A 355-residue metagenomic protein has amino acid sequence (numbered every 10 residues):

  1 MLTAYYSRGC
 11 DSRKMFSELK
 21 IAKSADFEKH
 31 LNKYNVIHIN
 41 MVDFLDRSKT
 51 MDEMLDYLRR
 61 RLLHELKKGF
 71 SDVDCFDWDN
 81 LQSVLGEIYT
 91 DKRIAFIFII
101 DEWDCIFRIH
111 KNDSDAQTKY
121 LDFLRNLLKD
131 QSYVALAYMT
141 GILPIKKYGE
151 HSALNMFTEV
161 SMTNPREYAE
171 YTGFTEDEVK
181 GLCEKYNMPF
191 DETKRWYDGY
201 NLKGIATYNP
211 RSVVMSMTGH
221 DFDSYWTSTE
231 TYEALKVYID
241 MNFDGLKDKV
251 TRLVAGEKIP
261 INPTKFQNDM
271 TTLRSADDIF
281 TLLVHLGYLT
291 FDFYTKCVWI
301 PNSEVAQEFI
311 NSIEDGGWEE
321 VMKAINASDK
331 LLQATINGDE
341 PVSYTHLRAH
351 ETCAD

Functional and structural regions predicted by a protein language model:
M1-S343: Phosphate-binding site recognition
H346-A349, C353-D355: Single conserved hydrophobic/aromatic residue that forms the stacking wall/gate of nucleotide- or nucleobase-binding
